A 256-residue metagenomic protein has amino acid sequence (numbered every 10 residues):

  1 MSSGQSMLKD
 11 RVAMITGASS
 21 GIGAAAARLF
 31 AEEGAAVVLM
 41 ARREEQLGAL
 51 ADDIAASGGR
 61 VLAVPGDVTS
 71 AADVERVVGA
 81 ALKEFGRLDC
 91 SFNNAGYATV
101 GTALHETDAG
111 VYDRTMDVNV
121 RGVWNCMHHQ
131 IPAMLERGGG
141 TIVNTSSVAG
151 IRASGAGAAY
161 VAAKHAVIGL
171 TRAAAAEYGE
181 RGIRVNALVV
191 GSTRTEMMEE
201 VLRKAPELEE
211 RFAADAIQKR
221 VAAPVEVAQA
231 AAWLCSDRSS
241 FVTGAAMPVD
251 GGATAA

Functional and structural regions predicted by a protein language model:
S2-G4, A98-G101, R152, A232 (+1 more regions): Short C-terminal tail/terminal secondary-structure segment of NAD(P)H-dependent dehydrogenase/reductase domains
V12, S19-S20: Conserved glycine-rich cofactor-binding loop
T102-L104, D108-R114, L208, F212: Substrate-binding pocket helix/loop in short-chain dehydrogenase/reductase
W124, L135, R220-V249, T254: C-terminal substrate-recognition "lid" of short-chain dehydrogenase/reductases
M127, A163, T171: Active-site helix of classical SDR
S147: Residue(s) in the substrate-gating loop at a strand-loop-helix junction that position the organic substrate next
G179, R184, V242-G244: Short, small/polar-rich loop/turn modules that mediate ligand/substrate recognition or access, typified
